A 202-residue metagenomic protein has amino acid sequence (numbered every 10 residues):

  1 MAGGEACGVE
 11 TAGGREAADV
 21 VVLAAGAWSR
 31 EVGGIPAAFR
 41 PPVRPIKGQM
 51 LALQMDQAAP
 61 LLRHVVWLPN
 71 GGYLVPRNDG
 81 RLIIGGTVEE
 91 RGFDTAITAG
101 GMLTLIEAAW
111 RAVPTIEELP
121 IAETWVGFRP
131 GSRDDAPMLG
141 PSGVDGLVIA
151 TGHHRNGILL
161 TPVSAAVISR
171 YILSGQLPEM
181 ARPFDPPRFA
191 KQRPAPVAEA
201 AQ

Functional and structural regions predicted by a protein language model:
M1-G8: A conserved short coil-to-beta-strand element within the FAD-binding core of flavoproteins
G8-E10, A17: Beta-strand secondary-structure signal
E10-A12, G85, T151: Beta-strand residues in well-ordered beta-sheet regions across diverse protein folds
R15-E16, V20, A24-D145: Active-site substrate-recognition segment that forms the wall of the catalytic cavity or substrate channel
V113-Q202: C-terminal catalytic lobe of FAD-dependent flavoproteins
